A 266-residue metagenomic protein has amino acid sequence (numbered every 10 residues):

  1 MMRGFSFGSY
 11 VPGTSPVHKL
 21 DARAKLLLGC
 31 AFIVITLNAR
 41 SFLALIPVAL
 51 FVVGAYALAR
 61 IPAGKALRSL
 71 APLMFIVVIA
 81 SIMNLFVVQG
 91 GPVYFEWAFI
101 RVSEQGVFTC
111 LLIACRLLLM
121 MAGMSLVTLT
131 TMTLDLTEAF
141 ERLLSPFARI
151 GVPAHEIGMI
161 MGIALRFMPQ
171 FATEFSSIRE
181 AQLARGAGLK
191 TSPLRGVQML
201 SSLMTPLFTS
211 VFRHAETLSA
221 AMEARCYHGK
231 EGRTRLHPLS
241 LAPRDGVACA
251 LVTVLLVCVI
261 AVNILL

Functional and structural regions predicted by a protein language model:
M1-F42, V48-A59, R142-V152, E156-M159 (+2 more regions): Transmembrane alpha-helix interface motif
G4-G13, I46-L50, Q89, Y94 (+5 more regions): Short, well-ordered helical secondary-structure segments
T14, L37, I61, K65 (+5 more regions): Membrane-helix interfacial "entry" motifs
K25, A63-M74, A248: Alpha-helical transmembrane segments and their helix-start/interface "positive-inside/aromatic belt" motifs in integral
S41, L45, R60-G64, V88-E96 (+2 more regions): Transmembrane helix-loop junctions in multipass membrane proteins, especially transporters and channels
P62-A63, I79-N84, F99-V102, C226 (+1 more regions): A general structural signal for short secondary-structure boundary/capping elements
L70-R185, K190-P193: Juxtamembrane/interface alpha-helical elements of multi-pass membrane proteins
